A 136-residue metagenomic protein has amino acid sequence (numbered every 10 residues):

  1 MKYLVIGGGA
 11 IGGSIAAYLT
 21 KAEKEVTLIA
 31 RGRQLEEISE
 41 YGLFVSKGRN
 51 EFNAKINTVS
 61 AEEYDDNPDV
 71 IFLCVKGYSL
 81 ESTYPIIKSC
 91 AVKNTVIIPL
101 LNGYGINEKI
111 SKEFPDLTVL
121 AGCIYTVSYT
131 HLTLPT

Functional and structural regions predicted by a protein language model:
M1-K47: NAD(P)+-binding Rossmann beta1-loop-alpha1 motif at the extreme N-terminus of oxidoreductases
A10-G12, L19, S60-E62, S82-I86 (+1 more regions): Short amphipathic alpha-helical segments, especially helix-boundary/capping motifs
E36, E40, S89, K112 (+1 more regions): Charged/polar, solvent-exposed surface patches and flexible loops
G42-G48, I110, L132: Intrinsically disordered, low-complexity boundary segments flanking structured domains
F52-Y129: Rossmann-like NAD(P)(H) cofactor-binding subdomain of soluble oxidoreductases
T130-T136: Conserved small/polar residues in nucleotide/adenosyl-binding loops
